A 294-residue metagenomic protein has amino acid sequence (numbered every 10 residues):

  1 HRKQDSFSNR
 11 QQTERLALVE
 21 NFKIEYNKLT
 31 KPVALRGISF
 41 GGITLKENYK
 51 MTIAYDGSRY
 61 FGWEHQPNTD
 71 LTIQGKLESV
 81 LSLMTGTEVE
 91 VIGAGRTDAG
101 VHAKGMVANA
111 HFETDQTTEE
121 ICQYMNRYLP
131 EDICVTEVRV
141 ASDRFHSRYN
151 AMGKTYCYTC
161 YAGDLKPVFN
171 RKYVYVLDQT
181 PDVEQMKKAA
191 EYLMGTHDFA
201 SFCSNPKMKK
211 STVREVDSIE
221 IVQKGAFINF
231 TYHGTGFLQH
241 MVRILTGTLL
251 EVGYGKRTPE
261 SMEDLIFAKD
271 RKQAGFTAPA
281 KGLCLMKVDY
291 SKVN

Functional and structural regions predicted by a protein language model:
H1, D5, N9, N21 (+1 more regions): Intrinsic-disorder-associated, low-complexity terminal segments enriched in Asp/Asn/His/Tyr and depleted of Lys/Arg
Q4, Q12-R15, L29-P32: Cationic, low-complexity basic patches in intrinsically disordered or flexible, solvent-exposed regions
D5-F7, I38-S39, D98: Intrinsically disordered, low-complexity segments enriched in Ser/Pro/Gly/Ala and basic residues
R10-Q12, I43: Low-complexity, intrinsically disordered segments with a bias for serine/threonine
Q11, R36-G37, Y192: Compositionally biased, intrinsically disordered low-complexity regions
K23-K28, A34-G37, G41-I43: Short, positively charged and aromatic/hydrophobic N-terminal segments
G41-N294: Structured-RNA-binding interfaces characteristic of tRNA pseudouridine synthases
